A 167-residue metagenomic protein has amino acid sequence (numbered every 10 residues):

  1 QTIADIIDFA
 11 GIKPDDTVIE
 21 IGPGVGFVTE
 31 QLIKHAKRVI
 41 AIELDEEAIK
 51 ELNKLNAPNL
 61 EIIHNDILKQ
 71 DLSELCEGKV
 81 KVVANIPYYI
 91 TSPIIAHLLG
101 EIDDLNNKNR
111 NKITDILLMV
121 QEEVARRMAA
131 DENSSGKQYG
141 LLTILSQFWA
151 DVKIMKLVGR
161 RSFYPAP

Functional and structural regions predicted by a protein language model:
Q1-P167: Catalytic cores of RNA-modifying enzymes
